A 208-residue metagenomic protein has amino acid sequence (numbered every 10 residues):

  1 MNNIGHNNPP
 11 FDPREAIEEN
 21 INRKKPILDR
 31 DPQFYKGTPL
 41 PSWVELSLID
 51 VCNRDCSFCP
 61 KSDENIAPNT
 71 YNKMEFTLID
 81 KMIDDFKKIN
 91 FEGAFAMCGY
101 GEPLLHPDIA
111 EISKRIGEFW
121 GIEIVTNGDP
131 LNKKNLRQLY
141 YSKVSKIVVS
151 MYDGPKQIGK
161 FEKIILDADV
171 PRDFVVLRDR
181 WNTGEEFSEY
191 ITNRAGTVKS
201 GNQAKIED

Functional and structural regions predicted by a protein language model:
N2-K146: Conserved alpha-helical substructure of the radical SAM core
I83, H106-D208: Conserved AdoMet/S-adenosylmethionine-binding subsite of the radical SAM
